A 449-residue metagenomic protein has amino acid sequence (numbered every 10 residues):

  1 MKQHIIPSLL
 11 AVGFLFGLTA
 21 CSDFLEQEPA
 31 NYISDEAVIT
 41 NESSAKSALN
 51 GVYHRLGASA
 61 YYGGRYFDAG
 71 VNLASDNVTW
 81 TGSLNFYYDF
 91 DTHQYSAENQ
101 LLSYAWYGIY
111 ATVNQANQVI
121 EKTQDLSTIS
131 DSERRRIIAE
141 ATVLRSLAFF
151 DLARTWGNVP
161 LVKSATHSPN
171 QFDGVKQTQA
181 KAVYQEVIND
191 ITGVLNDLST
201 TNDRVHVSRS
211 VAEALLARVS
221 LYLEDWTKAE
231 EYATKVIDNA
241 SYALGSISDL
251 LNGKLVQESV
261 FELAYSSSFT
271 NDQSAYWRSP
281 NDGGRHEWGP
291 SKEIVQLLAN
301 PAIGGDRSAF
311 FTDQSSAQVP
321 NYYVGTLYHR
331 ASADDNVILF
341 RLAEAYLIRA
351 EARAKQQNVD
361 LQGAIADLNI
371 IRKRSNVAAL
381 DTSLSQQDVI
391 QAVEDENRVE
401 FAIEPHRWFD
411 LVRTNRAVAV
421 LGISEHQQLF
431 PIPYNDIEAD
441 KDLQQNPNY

Functional and structural regions predicted by a protein language model:
C21-A69, D440-Y449: Acidic, glycine-rich segments characteristic of secretory precursors and extracytoplasmic regions
D35-E36, G63-G82, V162, T200-A275 (+1 more regions): Short, surface-exposed recognition loops and adjoining beta-strand edges that mediate ligand/DNA contacts, enriched
K46, H54, N85-W156, T192 (+4 more regions): Conserved, well-structured interaction surfaces
N77, N85-Y87, E230-L342, Q386 (+1 more regions): Hydrophobic-face positions in mid-chain alpha helices that act as interaction patches
Y184, W226, V359-L361: TPR-repeat structural position
